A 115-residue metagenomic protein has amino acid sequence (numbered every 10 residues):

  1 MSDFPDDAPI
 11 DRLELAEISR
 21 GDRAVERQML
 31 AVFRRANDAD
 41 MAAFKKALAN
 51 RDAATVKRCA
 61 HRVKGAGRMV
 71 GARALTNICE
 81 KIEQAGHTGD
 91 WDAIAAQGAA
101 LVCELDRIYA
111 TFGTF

Functional and structural regions predicted by a protein language model:
M1-F115: Two-component system phosphorelay core
